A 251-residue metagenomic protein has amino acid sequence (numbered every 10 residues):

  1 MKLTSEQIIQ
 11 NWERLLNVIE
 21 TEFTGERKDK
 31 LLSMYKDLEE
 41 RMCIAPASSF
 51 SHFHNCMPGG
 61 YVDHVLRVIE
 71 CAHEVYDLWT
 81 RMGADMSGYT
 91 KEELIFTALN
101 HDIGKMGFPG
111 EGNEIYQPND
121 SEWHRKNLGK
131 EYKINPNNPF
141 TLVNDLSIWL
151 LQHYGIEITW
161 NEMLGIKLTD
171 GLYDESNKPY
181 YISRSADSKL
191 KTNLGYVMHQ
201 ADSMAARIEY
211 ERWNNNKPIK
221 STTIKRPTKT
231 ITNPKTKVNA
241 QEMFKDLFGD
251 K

Functional and structural regions predicted by a protein language model:
M1-H124: Acidic/His-rich, divalent-metal-binding segments that scaffold phosphate/diphosphate chemistry
T21, G25, D37-R41, L78 (+5 more regions): A structural signal for alpha-helix termini and helix-coil/disorder junctions
F23-K28, C43, D174, E209-R212 (+1 more regions): Residue-level signal for secondary-structure boundary elements
H54-P58, D63, V75, S87-W213: Divalent metal-dependent catalytic cores for phosphoryl transfer on phosphate-bearing substrates
P118, K217-K220: A short alpha/beta connector and helix-capping loop motif
K220-K235: Acidic, proline-/serine-/threonine-rich low-complexity intrinsically disordered repeat tracts
K235-K251: Short linear clamp-binding motif
